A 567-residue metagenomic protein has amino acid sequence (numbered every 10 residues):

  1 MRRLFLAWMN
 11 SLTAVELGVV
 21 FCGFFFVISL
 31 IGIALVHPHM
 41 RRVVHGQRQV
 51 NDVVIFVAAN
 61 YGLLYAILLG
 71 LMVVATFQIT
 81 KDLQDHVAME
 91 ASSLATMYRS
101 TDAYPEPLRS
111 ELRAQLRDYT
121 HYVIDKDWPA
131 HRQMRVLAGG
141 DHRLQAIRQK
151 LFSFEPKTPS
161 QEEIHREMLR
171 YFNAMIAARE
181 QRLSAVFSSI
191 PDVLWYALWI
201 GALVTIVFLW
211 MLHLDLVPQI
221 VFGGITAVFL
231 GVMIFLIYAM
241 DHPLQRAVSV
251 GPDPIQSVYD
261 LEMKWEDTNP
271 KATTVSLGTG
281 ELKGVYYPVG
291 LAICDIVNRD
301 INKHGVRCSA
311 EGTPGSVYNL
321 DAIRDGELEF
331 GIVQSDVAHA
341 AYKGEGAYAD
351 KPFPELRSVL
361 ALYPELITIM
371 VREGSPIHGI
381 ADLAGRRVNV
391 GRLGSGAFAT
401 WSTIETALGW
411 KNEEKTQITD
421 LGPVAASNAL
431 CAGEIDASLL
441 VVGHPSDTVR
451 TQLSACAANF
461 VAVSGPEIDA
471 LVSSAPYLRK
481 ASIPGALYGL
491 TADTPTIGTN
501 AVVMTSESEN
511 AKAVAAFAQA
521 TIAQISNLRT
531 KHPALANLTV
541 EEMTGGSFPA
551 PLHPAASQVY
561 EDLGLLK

Functional and structural regions predicted by a protein language model:
A7-R41, S184-T268: Alpha-helical transmembrane anchor segments
I67-A88, D241: Transmembrane signal-anchor/signal-peptide helices with a preference for the extracytoplasmic
T96-F187: Structured inter-helical modules in multipass membrane proteins
P270-Q334, A340, A349: N-terminal (or domain-start) structured segment
A272-D300, V306, E365-A432, S526 (+3 more regions): Bilobed "Venus flytrap"/periplasmic-binding protein-like clamshell domains and structurally analogous long
S335-V337, E345-A347, S375, N412-K512: Pocket-lining segment of extracytoplasmic ligand-binding domains
D350-L362, I367, A486-T494: A structural signal for short loop-to-beta-strand junctions that line the ligand-binding cleft of periplasmic/secreted
Y488, D493-K567: Segments of small-molecule ligand-sensing domains
